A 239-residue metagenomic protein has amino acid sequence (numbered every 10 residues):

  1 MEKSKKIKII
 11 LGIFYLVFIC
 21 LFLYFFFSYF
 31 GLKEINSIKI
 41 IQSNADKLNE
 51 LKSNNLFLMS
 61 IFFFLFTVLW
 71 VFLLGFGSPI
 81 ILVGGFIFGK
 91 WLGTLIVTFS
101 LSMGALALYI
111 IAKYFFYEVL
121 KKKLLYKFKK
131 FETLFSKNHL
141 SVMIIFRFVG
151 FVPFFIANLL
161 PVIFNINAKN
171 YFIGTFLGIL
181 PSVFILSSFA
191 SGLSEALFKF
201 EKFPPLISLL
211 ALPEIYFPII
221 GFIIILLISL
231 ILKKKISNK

Functional and structural regions predicted by a protein language model:
E2-I13, C20-F63, S102-L159, I163-N170 (+2 more regions): Membrane-interfacial helix-loop-helix
I7-L16, L58-F62, I81, L92 (+4 more regions): Alpha-helical transmembrane segments of integral membrane proteins
F64-L92, F151-L159, K169, I179-I185: Transmembrane helix boundary and interhelical junction motifs in multipass membrane proteins
L65, L69, L95, F99-M103 (+2 more regions): Hydrophobic residues within alpha-helical transmembrane segments of multi-pass solute transporters/permease subunits
L69-P79, I215-N238: Transmembrane alpha-helical segments in integral membrane proteins
P79-I96, I163, L193-P204: Membrane-interfacial helix-loop connectors
F86, L101-A105, I179, S191: Residue-level recognition of pore/gate-forming positions within transmembrane alpha-helices of multi-pass
I179-L197: Juxtamembrane non-transmembrane "cap" segments at the membrane-aqueous interface of multi-pass membrane proteins
